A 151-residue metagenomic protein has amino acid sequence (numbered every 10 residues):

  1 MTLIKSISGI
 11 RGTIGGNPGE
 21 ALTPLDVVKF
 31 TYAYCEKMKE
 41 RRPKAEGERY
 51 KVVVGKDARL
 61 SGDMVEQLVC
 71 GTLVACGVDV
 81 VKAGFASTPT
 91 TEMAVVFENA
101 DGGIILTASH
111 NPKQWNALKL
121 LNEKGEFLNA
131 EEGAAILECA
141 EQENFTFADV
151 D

Functional and structural regions predicted by a protein language model:
M1-G71, A75-C76, F145: An N-terminal, well-structured beta->alpha segment
T13, N116-D151: Gly/Ser/Thr-enriched, mixed-charge loops and adjacent short helices that form phosphate/oxyanion-binding elements
P18-G19, Q67, V95, A130-A135 (+1 more regions): Surface-exposed beta-strand edges and their flanking turn/coil or helix-capping segments
G19-L22, A83, G125-L128: Pocket-edge positions in alpha/beta enzyme catalytic cores
Y32, G71, P89, M93 (+2 more regions): Residues on a specific face of well-ordered alpha-helices
Y32-Y34, V80-K82, S109, A130-A135 (+1 more regions): Short, surface-exposed, polar/charged, turn-prone segments marking secondary-structure boundaries
G47-K124: Ferredoxin-reductase
